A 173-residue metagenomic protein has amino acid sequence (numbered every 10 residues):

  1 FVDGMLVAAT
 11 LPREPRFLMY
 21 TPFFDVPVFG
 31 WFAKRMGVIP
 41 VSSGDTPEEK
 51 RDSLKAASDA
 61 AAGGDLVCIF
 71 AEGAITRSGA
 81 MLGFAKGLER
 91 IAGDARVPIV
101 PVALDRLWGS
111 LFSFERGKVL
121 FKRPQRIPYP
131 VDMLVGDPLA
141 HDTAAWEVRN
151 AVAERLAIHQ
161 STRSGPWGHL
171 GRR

Functional and structural regions predicted by a protein language model:
F1-E48: Catalytic core of membrane glycerolipid acyltransferases/transacylases, capturing the structured, soluble-facing
Y20, E72, L104: Cofactor-binding loop segments of dinucleotide-utilizing enzymes, especially the Rossmann-like FAD- and NAD(P)+-binding
F29-G30, R77-W146: A cross-family acyltransferase "interaction/gating" segment
K50-A60: TIR-domain catalytic/interaction hotspot
D59-E89: Catalytic-site beta-strand/loop segments enriched in glycine and acidic/polar residues
N150-G168: Short, cationic low-complexity segments
